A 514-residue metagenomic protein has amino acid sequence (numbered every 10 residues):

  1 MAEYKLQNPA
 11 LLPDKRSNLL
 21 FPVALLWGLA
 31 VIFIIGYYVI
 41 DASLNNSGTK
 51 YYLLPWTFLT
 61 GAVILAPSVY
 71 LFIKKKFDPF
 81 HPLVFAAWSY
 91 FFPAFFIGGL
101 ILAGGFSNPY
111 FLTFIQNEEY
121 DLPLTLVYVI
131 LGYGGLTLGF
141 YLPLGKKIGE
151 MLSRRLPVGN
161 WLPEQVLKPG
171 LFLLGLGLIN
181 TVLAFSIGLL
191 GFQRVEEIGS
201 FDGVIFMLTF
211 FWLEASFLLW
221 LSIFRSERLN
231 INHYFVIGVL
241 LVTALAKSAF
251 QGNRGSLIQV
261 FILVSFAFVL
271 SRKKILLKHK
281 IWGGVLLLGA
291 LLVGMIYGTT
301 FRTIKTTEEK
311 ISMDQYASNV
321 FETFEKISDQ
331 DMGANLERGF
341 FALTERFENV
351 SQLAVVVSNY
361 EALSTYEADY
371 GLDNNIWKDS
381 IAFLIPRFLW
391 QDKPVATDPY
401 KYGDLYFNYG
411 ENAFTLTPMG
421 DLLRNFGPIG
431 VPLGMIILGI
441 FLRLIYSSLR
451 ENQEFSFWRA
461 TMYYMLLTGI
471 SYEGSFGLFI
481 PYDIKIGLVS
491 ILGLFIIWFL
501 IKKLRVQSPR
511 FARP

Functional and structural regions predicted by a protein language model:
M1-N160, V264, F268-G294, K485-F499 (+1 more regions): N-terminal "leader" segments that precede or initiate the main folded domain
N8-A10, Y51-Y52, Y110-E119, Y141-T307 (+1 more regions): Membrane-embedded catalytic interface detector for glycan/lipid assembly enzymes
R16-G28, K76-Y90, Q165-L171, E227-I237 (+2 more regions): Membrane-interfacial loop-to-transmembrane alpha-helix junctions, especially the N-terminal start
A30-Y38, W88-G99, G175-A184, V239-A249 (+2 more regions): Aromatic-anchored segments of alpha-helical transmembrane domains
V31-I32, F58-I64, T209-S216, R424-R443: Hydrophobic alpha-helical transmembrane segments
A249, N408-P514: Hydrophobic alpha-helical segments
G283-L389, P394: Aromatic-rich transmembrane-lumenal/periplasmic boundary elements in polytopic membrane proteins
W377-F414, P418: Membrane-interfacial catalytic/cofactor-binding modules of polytopic membrane enzymes
